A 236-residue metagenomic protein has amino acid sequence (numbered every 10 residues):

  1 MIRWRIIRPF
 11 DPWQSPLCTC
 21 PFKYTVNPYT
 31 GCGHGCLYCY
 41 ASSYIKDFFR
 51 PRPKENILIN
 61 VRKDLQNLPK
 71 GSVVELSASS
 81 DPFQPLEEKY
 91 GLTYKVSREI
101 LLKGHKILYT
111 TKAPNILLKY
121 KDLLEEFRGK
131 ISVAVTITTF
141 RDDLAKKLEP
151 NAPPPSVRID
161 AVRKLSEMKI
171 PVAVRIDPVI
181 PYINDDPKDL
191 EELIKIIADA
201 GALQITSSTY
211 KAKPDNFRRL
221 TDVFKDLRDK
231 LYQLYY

Functional and structural regions predicted by a protein language model:
M1-A134, D142-D143: Conserved Radical SAM active-site core
N60-D64, L92-V96, Y120, V157-K164 (+2 more regions): A general structural detector for well-ordered alpha-helical segments in enzyme core domains, enriched
S79-D81, K112-P114, T136-F140, D177-P181 (+1 more regions): Active-site beta-loop-alpha junctions enriched in small/polar residues
L86-E87, K119-K121, K146, I183-K188 (+1 more regions): A short acidic (Asp/Glu
K121-R141, A202-A212, L231-Y232: Non-cysteine beta-strand/loop elements that form the S-adenosyl-L-methionine
K147-P153: Short glycine-enriched, charge-decorated loop/helix-capping segments at active-site entrances that position
S156-R218: Conserved C-terminal portion of the radical SAM core fold that forms the substrate/S-adenosylmethionine-binding
P214-Y236: C-terminal scaffold of the Radical SAM
